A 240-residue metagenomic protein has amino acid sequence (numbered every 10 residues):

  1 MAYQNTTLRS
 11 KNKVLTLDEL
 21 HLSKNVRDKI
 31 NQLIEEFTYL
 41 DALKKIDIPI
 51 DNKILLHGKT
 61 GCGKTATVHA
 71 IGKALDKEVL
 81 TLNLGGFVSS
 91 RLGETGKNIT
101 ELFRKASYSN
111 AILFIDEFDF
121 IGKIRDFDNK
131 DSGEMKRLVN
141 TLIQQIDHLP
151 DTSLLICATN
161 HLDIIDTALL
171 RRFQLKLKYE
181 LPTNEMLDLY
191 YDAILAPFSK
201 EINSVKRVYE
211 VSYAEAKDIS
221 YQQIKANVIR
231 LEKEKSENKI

Functional and structural regions predicted by a protein language model:
M1-L20, N184-I240: C-terminal alpha-helical "lid" subdomain
R9-N52: Pre-Walker A (pre-P-loop) alpha-helix and adjacent loop at the N terminus of AAA/AAA+ ATPase modules, a conserved
I50-L82, E101-K105: Walker A/P-loop
A106-K130: Conserved P-loop NTPase "ATPase switch" module shared by AAA+ and STAND
I115-D116, N140-Q144, S153-T159: Structural recognition of the conserved hydrophobic beta-strand(s) that form the central parallel beta-sheet of P-loop
D126-H148: Substrate-gripping "pore-loop 1 plus following alpha2 helix"
H161-Q174: Short regulatory helix/loop adjacent to the ATP-binding pocket of P-loop NTPases
Q174-D188: Conserved AAA+ ATPase "SRH/arginine-finger" region at the nucleotide-binding site
